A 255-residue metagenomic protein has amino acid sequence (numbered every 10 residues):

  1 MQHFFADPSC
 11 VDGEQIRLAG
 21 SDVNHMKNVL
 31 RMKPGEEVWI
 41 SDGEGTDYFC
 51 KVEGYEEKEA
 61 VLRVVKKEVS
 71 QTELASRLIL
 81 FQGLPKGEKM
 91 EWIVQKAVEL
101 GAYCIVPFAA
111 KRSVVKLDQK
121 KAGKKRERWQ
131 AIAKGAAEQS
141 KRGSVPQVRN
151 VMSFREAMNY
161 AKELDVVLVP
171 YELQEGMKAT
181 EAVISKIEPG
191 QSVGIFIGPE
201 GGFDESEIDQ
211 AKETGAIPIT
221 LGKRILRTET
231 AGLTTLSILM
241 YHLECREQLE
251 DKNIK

Functional and structural regions predicted by a protein language model:
M1-V69: N-terminal positively charged helical leader segments and presequences
S9, K67, A109-R112, K223-R224: Short, ordered loop/turn segments at secondary-structure junctions
G35, A97, A133, A211 (+1 more regions): Residue-level signal for inorganic ion chemistry
L62, V145-R149, P218: Generic structural signal for residues in well-ordered beta-strands
Q71-L168: RNA substrate-binding interface of SAM-dependent RNA methyltransferases
A122-R126, K186, S237-I238: Short, hinge-like loop/turn segments at secondary-structure boundaries
D165-G202, S206-I208, A216-I219: Active-site/ligand-binding-proximal alpha/beta "capping" segment
D204-K255: Structured adenosyl-cofactor binding patch, chiefly the S-adenosyl-L-methionine
